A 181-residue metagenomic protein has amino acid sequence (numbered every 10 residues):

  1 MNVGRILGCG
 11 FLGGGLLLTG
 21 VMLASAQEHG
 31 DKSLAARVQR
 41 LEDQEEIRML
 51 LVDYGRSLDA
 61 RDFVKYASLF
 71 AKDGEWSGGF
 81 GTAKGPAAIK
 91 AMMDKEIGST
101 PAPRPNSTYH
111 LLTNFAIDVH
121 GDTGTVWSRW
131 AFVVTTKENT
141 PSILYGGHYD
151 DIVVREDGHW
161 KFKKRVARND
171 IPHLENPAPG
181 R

Functional and structural regions predicted by a protein language model:
M1-R5: N-terminal secretory signal peptides that target proteins for export/translocation
G8-V21: Bacterial N-terminal signal peptides
A26-R56, A60, V64-S68: Short, low-complexity N-terminal intrinsically disordered segments enriched in polar/charged residues
F63-W130: A solvent-exposed, acidic/Ser-Thr-rich amphipathic alpha-helical stretch
H110-L112, L144-Y149: Short, surface-exposed coil-to-beta transition loops
T123-W127, G146-N176: Short beta-strand edge/turn micro-motifs at domain boundaries
W130-T136: Beta-strand elements of well-folded, non-transmembrane domains
T136-P141, P172-P179: A short, polar/proline- and glycine-enriched secondary-structure boundary/capping micro-motif
